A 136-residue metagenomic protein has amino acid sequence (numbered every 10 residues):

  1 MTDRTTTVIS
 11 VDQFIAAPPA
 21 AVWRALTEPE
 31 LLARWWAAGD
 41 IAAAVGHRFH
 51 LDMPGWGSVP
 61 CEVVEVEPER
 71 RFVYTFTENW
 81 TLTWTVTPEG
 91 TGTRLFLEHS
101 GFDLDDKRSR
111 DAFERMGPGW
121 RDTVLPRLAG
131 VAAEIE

Functional and structural regions predicted by a protein language model:
M1-D40: Hydrophobic ligand-binding cavity/cleft-lining segments
S10-A16, H50-D52, E62, T85: Generic structural detector for well-ordered beta-strands
P19-A20, V64-E69, T85-R94: A short, structured loop/turn motif at beta-sheet edges
V22, L32, F49, V63 (+4 more regions): Hydrophobic pocket/interface hotspot
R34-T81: Glycine-rich portal/gate segments that line the openings of hydrophobic small-molecule binding cavities
F76-D122: Beta-strand/loop substructures that line and gate deep hydrophobic ligand-binding cavities in soluble
A129-E136: Short, highly charged C-terminal tails/helix-capping segments
